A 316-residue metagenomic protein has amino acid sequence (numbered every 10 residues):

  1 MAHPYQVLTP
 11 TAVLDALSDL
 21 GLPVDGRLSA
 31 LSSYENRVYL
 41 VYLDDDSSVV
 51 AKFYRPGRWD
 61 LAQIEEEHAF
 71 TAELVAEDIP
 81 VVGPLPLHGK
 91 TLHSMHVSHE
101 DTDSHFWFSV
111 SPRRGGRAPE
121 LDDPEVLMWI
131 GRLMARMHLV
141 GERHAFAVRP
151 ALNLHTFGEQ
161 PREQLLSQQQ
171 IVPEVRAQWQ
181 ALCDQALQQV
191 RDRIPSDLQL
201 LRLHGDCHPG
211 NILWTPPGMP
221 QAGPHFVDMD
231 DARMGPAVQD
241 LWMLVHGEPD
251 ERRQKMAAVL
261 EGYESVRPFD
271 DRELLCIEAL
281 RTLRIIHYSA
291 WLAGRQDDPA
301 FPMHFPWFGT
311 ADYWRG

Functional and structural regions predicted by a protein language model:
M1-H88, T215-P224: Conserved NTP-binding catalytic cores of kinases and kinase-like/nucleotidyltransferase enzymes across multiple kinase
E35-A51, P84-P86, L187-L241: Active-site acidic catalytic loop and adjacent metal/ATP-binding pocket of ATP-dependent phosphoryl transfer enzymes
L43-F146: ATP-binding pocket architecture of kinase catalytic cores
P56, G116, P224, A232-M234 (+1 more regions): Activation segment
E120-A177, L198-L200, W307: A cross-family kinase active-site recognition segment
A237-P268, R284-A300: Active-site activation/catalytic loop segments of kinase-like enzymes and analogous catalytic loops in related
F269-R281: All-alpha amphipathic helical-bundle segments outside canonical DNA-binding/catalytic cores that form hydrophobic
A290-G316: ATP/Mg2+ or Mg2+-diphosphate-binding catalytic cores that bind nucleotide phosphates or diphosphates via glycine-rich
